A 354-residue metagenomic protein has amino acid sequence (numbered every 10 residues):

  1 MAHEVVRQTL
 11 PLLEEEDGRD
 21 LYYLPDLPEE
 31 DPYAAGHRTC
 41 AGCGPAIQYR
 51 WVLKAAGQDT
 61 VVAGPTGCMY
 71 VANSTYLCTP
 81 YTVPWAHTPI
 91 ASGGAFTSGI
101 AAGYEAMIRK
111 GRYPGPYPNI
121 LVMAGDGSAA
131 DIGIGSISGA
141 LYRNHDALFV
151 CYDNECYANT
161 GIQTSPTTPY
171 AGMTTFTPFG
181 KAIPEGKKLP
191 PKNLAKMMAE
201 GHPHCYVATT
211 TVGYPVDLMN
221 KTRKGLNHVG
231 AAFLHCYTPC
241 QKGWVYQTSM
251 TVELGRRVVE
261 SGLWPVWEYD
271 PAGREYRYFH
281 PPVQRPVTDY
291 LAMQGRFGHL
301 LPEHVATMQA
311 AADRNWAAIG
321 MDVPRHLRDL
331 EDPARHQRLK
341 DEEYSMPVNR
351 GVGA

Functional and structural regions predicted by a protein language model:
M1, M69, M107, M123 (+8 more regions): Detector for methionine-enriched segments
M1-E16, T238-A354: Flexible, low-complexity linker and terminal segments
H3-F149, I162-M173, K187-K188: Cofactor-binding active-site loop characterized by glycine-rich and histidine/acidic residues
R50-K54, K196, N220-R223, M321: A broad, structural surface signal
T75-C78, G99, G111-R112, K221-T222 (+3 more regions): Surface-exposed beta-strand edges and their flanking turn/coil or helix-capping segments
P116-I120, D131-L148, Y152-V287: Glycine-rich ThDP/TPP pyrophosphate-binding loop and its adjacent helix/strand module within ThDP-dependent enzymes
